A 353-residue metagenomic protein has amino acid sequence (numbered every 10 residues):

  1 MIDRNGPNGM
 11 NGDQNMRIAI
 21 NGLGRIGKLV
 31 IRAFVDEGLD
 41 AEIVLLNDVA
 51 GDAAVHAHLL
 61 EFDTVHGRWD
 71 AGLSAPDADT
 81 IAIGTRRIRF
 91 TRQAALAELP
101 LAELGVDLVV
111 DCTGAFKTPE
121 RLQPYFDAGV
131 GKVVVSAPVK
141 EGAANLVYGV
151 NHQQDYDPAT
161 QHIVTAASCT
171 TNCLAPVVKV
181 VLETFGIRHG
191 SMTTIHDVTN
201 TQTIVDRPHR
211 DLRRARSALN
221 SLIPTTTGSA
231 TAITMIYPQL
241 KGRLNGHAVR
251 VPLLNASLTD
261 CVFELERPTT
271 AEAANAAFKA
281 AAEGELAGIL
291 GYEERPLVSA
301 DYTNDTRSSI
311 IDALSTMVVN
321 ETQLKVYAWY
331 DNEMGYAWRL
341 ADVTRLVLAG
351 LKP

Functional and structural regions predicted by a protein language model:
I2-N11: Asparagine/serine/threonine-enriched low-complexity, disordered tracts, especially those forming N-linked glycosylation
N8, N21, N47, N151-H152 (+7 more regions): Asparagine-centered polar/low-complexity signal
G12-A215, D342, G350: N-terminal Rossmann-like NAD(P) cofactor-binding subdomain of oxidoreductases, focused on the glycine-rich
R17, N21, R25-R32, E42 (+1 more regions): Active-site-lining helix/loop region of Rossmann-like oxidoreductase modules
P76-T80, A248, L314: Short, acidic/polar N-cap/turn motifs at the starts of alpha helices
I81, L146-Y148, I163, V205 (+5 more regions): Short clusters of hydrophobic/aromatic residues that line enzyme substrate/ligand-binding pockets
G246, L258, V262-P353: C-terminal active-site/capping subdomain that shapes the small-molecule cofactor and substrate pocket of enzyme
